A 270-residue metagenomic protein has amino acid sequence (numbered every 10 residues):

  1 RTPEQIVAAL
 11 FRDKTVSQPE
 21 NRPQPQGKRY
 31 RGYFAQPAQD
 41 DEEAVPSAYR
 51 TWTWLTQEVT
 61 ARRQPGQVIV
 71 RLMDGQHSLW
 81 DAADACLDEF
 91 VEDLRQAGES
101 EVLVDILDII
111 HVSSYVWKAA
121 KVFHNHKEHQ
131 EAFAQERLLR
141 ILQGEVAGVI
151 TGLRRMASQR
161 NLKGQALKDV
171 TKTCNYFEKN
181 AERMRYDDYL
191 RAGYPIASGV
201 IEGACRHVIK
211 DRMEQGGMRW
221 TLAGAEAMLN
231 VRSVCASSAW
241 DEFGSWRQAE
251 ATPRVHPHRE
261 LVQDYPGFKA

Functional and structural regions predicted by a protein language model:
R1-A270: Catalytic center-proximal scaffold of phosphoryl-transfer enzymes
